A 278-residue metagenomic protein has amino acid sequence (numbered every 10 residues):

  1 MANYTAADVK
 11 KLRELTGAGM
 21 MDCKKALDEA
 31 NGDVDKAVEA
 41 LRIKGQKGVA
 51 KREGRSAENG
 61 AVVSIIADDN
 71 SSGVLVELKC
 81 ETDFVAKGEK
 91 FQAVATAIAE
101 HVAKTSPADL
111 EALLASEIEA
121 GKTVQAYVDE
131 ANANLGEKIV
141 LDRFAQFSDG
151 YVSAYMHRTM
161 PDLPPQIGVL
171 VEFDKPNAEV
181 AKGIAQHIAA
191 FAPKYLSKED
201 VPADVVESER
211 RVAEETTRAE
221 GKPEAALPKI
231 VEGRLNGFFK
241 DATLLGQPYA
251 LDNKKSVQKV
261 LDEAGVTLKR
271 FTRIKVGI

Functional and structural regions predicted by a protein language model:
A2-I278: N-terminal assembly/interaction segments in proteins that build large macromolecular machines
